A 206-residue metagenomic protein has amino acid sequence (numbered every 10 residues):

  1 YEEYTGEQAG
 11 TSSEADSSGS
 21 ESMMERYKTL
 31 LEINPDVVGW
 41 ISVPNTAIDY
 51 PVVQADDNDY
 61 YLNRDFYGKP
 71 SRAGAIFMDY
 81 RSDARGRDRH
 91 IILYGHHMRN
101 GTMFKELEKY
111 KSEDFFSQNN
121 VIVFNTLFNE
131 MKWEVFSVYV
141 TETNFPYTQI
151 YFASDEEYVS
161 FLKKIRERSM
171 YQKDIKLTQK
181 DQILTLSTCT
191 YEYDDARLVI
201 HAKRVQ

Functional and structural regions predicted by a protein language model:
Y1-Q206: Solvent-exposed, non-transmembrane regions of membrane-associated and secreted proteins
